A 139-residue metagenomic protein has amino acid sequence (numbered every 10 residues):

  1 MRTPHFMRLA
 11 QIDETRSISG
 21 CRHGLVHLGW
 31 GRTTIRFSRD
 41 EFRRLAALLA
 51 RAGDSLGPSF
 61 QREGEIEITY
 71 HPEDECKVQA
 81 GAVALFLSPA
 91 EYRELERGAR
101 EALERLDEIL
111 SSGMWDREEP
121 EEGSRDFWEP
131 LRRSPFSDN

Functional and structural regions predicted by a protein language model:
M1-N139: Positively charged, low-complexity terminal tracts and the immediately adjacent first secondary-structure elements
